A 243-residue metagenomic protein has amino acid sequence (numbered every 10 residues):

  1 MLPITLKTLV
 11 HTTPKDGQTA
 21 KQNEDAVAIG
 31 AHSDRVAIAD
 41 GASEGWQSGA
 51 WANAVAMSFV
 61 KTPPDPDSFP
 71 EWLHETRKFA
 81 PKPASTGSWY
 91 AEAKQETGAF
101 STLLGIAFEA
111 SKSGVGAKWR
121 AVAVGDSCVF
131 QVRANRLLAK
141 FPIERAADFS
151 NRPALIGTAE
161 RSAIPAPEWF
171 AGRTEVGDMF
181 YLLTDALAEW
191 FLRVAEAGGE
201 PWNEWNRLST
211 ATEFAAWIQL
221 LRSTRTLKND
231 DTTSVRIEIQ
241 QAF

Functional and structural regions predicted by a protein language model:
M1-F243: PP2C/PPM-type serine/threonine phosphatase catalytic domain
